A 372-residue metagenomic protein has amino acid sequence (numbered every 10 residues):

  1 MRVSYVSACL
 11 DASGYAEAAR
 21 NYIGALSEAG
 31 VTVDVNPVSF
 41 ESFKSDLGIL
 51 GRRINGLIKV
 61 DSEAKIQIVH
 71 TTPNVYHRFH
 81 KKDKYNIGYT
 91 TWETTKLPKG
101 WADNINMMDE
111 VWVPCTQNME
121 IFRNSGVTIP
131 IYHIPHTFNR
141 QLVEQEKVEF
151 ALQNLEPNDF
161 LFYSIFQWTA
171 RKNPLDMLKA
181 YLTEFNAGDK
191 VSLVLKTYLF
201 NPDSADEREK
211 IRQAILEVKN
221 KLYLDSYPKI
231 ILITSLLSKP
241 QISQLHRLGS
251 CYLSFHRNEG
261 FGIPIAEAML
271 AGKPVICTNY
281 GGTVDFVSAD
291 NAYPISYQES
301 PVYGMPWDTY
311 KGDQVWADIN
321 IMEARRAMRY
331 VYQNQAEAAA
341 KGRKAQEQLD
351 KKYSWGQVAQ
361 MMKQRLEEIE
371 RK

Functional and structural regions predicted by a protein language model:
S4, N154-K172, L178-Y181, L193-L195: Conserved donor-binding/catalytic core segment of Leloir-type glycosyltransferases
S4-V6, S42-G126, Q241: Extended catalytic core of nucleotide-activated donor transferases of GT-like folds
K99-G100, T137-P157: Acidic anion/phosphate-binding donor-loop and adjacent secondary structure in glycosyltransferase catalytic cores
A205-P240: Nucleotide-activated donor-binding/catalytic signature segment of Leloir-type glycosyltransferases, i.e., the conserved
R257: Aromatic "clamp/platform" in nucleotide-sugar-dependent glycosyltransferases that forms part of the donor/acceptor
P274-C277, N291-S296: Short hydrophobic beta-strand element within catalytic cores of glycosyltransferases and related nucleotide-activated
Q298-E337: C-terminal "capping" alpha-helix adjacent to the active site of nucleotide-linked donor transferases in cell-envelope
E323-R326, Y330, E337-K351, E368: A short, well-ordered alpha-helix in the C-terminal region of glycosyltransferases
